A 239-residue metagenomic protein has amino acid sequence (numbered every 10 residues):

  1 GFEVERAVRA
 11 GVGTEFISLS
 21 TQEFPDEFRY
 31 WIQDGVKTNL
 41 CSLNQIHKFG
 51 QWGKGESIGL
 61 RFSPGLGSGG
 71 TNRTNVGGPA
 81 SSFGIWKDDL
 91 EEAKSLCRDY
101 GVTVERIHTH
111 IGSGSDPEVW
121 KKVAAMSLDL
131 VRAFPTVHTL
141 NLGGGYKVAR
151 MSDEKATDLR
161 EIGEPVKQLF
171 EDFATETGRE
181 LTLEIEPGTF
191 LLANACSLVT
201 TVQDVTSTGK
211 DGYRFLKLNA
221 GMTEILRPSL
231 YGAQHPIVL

Functional and structural regions predicted by a protein language model:
G1-T139, V148, E161, P165 (+4 more regions): Active-site-proximal beta-alpha core segment in soluble small-molecule metabolic enzymes
L66-S68, H138-A156, E184-C196, E224-L226: Flexible glycine/acidic-rich beta-alpha junction loops that bind and position SAM and/or redox cofactors in anaerobic
D116-V123, R150-I162, L192-T201: Short glycine/threonine-rich loop-to-helix capping motif typified by GTGT followed within a few residues by an Asp-Pro
G178-L239: Charged (often Lys/Glu-rich) extended helix/loop segments that serve as interaction or gating elements
